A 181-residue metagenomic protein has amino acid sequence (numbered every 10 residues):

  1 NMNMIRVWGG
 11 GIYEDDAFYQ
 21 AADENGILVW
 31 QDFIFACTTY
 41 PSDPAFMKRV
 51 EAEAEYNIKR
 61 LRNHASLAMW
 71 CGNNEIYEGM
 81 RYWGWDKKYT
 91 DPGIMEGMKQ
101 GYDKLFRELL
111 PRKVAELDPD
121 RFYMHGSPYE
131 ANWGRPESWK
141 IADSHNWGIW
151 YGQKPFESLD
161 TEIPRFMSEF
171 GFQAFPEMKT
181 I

Functional and structural regions predicted by a protein language model:
N1: N-terminal carbohydrate-binding accessory modules
R6-G11, D15-E24, L28-I181: Substrate-binding/catalytic cleft of secreted carbohydrate-active enzymes, primarily glycoside hydrolases
